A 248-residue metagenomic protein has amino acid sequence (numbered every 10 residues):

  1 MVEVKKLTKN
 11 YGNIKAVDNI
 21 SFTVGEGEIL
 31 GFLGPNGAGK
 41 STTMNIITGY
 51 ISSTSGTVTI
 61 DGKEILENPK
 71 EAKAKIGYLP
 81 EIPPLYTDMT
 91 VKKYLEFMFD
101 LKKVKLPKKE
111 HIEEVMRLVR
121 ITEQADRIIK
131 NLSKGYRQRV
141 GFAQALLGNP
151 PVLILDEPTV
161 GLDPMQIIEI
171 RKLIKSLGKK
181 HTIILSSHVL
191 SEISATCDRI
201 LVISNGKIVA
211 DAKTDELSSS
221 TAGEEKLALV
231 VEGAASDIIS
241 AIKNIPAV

Functional and structural regions predicted by a protein language model:
P35-G39: Walker A (P-loop) phosphate-binding loop of ABC-type ATPase nucleotide-binding domains
G56-E67, E71-A72: Conserved ABC transporter NBD signature motif
E96, D100-Q124: Conserved ABC ATPase "signature" region
F142: Hydrophobic anchor residue at the start of the ABC signature
L153-E157: Catalytic Walker B motif of ABC-type/P-loop ATPase nucleotide-binding domains
R171-V248: ABC transporter nucleotide-binding domain
